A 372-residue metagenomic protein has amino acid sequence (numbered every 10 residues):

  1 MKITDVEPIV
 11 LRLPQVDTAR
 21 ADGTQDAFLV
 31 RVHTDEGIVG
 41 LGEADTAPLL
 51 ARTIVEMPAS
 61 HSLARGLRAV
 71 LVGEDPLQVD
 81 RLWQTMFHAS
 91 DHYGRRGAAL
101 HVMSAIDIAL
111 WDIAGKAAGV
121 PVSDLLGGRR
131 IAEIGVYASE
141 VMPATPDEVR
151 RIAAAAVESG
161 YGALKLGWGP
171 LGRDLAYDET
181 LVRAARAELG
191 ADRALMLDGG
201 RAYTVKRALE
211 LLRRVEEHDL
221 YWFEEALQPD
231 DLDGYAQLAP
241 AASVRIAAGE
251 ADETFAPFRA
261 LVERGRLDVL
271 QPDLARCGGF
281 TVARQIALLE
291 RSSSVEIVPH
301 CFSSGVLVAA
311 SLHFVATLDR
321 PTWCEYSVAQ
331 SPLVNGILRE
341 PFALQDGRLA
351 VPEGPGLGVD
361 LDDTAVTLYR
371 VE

Functional and structural regions predicted by a protein language model:
M1-L41, D45-R52, S331-N335: Structured beta-strand/loop patches that form or line metal/cofactor-binding pockets in enzymes
I3, G37, L67, I106 (+8 more regions): Conserved, mostly hydrophobic/aromatic
H33-A117: Metal- or metallocofactor-binding catalytic centers and their adjacent structured scaffolds across diverse enzyme
A44, A138-E140, L166-W168, L197-R201 (+6 more regions): A cross-domain feature marking catalytic cores of carbohydrate-active enzymes and several ubiquitous metabolic/repair
A98, D107-P143: Glycine-rich, aromatic-flanked loop segments that form ligand/cofactor-binding clefts across common enzyme folds
G127-A242: Metal-dependent enolase-superfamily TIM-barrel catalytic cores that perform enediolate-based chemistry
R213, D219, D230-R348: Shared catalytic-loop signature of beta/alpha-barrel
N335-E372: C-terminal extensions of enzymes
